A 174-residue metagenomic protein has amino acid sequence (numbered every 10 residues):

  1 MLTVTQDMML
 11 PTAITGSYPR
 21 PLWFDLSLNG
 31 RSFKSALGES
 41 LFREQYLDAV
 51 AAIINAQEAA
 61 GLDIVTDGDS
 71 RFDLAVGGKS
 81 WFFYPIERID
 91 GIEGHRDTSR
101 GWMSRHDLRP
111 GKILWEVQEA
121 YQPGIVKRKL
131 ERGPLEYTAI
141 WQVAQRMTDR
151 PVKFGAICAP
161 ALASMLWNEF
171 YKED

Functional and structural regions predicted by a protein language model:
M1-D174: Domain-level signal for soluble alpha/beta catalytic cores
